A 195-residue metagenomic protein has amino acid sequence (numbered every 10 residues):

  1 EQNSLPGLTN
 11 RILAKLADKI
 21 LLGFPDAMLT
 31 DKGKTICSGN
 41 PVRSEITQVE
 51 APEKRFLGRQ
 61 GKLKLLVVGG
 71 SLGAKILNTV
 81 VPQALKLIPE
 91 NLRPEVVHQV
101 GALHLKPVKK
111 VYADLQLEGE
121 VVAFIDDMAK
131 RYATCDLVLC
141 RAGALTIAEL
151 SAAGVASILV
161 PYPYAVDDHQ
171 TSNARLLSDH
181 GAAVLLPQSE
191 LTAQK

Functional and structural regions predicted by a protein language model:
E1-P52: Active-site-proximal region of nucleotide-activated glycan assembly enzymes, centered on histidine/acidic-rich loops
K15-A17, T30-G33, L92, L115-L117 (+2 more regions): Short, structured coil segments at secondary-structure junctions
K15-L16, K130-C135, A152: Alpha-helix C-terminal capping/helix-to-coil transition sites in glycosyltransferase folds
K19-L21, T35, V138-L139, S157 (+1 more regions): Short, well-ordered beta-strand core segments
P25, G70, G101, G143 (+1 more regions): Short glycine-/small-residue-rich Rossmann-like dinucleotide-binding loops
A51-V138, T171-A174, D179, L186-K195: Donor-nucleotide binding loops and adjacent catalytic segments primarily of GT-B fold Leloir glycosyltransferases
A133-A148, V155-A156: Acidic donor-binding loop of glycosyltransferase active sites
C140, A156-D167: Short hydrophobic beta-strand element within catalytic cores of glycosyltransferases and related nucleotide-activated
